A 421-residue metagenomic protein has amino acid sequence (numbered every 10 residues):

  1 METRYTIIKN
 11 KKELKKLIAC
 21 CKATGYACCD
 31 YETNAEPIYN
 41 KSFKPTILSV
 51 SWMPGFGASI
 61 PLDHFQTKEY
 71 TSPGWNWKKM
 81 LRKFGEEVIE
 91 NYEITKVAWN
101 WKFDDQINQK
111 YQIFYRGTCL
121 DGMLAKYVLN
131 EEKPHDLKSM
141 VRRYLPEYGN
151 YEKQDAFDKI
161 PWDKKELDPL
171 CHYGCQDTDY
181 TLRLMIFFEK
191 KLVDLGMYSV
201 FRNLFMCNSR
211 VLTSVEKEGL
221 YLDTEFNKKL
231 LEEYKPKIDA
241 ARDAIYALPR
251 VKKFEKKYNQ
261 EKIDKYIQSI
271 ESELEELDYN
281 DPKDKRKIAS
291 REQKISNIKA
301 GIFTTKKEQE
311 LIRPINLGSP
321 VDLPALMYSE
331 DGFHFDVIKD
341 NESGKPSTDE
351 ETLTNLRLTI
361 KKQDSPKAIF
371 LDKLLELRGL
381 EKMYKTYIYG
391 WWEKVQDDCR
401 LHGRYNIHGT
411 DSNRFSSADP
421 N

Functional and structural regions predicted by a protein language model:
M1-Q66, R116, E132, Y144 (+2 more regions): Conserved "right-hand" nucleotidyltransferase catalytic core of DNA-directed polymerases
C28, E93-W101: Acidic beta-strand-to-loop metal/phosphate-binding motif
A35, K102-D105, L124, F157: Conserved nucleotide-binding/hydrolysis micro-motifs of P-loop NTPases
P54-K96: Nucleic-acid-processing active sites and adjacent nucleic-acid-binding tracks, predominantly divalent metal-dependent
F103-K110, L326: Phosphate- and divalent-cation-binding pockets in alpha/beta enzyme and binding domains that engage nucleotide-derived
F114-N130, D136-R142: Conserved beta-strand -> loop -> alpha-helix junction used to position metal-binding or nucleic-acid-contacting
